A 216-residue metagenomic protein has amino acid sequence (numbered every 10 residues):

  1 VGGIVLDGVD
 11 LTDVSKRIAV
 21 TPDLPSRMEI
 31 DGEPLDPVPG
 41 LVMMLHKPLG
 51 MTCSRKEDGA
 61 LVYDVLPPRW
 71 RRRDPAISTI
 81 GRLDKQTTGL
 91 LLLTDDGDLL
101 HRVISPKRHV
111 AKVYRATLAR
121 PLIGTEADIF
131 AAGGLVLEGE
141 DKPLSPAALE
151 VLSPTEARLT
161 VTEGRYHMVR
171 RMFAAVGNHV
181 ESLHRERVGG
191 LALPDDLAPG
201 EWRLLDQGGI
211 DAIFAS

Functional and structural regions predicted by a protein language model:
V1-S216: Basic, flexible Lys/Arg- and Gly-enriched helix-loop patches that mediate nucleic-acid binding at interfaces with rRNA
